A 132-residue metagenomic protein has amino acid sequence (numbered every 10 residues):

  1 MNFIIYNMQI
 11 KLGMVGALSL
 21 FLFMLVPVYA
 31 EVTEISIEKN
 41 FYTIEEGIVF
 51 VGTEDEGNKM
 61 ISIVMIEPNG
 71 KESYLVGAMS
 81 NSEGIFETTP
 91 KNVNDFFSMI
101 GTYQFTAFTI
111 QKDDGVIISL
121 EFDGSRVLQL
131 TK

Functional and structural regions predicted by a protein language model:
I4-V15: Bacterial N-terminal signal peptides that target proteins for export
G13-G16, P27-K132: Ser/Thr-rich low-complexity repeats and stalk/linker segments
S19-L20: Hydrophobic membrane-insertion alpha-helices, especially the h-region of bacterial N-terminal signal peptides
F23-M24: Hydrophobic alpha-helical transmembrane segments of integral membrane proteins, especially lipid-exposed positions
